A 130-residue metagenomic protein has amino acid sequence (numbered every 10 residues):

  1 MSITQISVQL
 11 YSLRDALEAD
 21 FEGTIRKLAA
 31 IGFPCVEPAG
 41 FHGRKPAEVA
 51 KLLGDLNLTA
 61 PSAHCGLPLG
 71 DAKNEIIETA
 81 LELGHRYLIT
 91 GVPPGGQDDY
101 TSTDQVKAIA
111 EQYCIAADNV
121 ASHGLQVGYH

Functional and structural regions predicted by a protein language model:
M1-Y87: N-terminal pre-domain/capping segments
C35, T59, P68-H130: Active-site acidic/histidine proton-transfer and metal-coordination neighborhood in alpha/beta enzyme cores
